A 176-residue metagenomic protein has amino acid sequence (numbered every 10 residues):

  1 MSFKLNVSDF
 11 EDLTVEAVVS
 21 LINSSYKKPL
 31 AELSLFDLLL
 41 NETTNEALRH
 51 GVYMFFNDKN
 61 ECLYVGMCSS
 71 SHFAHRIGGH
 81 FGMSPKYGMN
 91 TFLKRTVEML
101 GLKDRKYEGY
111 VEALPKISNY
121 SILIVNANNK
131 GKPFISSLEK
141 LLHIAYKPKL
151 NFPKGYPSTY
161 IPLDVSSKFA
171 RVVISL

Functional and structural regions predicted by a protein language model:
M1-L63, S69-L176: Boundary/linker segments flanking structured domains
